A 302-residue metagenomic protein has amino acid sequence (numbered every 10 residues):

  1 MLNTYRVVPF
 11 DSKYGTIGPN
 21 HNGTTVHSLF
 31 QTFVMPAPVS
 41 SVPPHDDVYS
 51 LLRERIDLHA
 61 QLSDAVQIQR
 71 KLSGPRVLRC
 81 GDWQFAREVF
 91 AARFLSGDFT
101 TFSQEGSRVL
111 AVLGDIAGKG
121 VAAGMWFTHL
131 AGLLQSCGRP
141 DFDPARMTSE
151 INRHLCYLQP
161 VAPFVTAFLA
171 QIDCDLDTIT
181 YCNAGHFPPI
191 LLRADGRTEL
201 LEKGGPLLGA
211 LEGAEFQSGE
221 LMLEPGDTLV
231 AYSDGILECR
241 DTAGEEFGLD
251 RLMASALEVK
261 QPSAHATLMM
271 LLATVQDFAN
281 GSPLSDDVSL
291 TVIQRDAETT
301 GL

Functional and structural regions predicted by a protein language model:
M1-I56: Short, low-complexity N-terminal regulatory "tails/caps" that precede and couple sensory modules
P9, L29-T32, Q84, E215 (+2 more regions): Intrinsic disorder/low-structure terminal segments
G15, H21-G23, M125, E212 (+2 more regions): Alpha-helical transmembrane segments and their juxtamembrane interfaces
I17-N20, T25, L211, L221 (+2 more regions): Compositionally biased, intrinsically disordered low-complexity regions
F33, V42-V230, S282-L302: … and, occasionally, acidic/histidine-rich disordered N-termini of signaling adaptors
F168, M222-A231, I236-L302: C-terminal catalytic subdomain
